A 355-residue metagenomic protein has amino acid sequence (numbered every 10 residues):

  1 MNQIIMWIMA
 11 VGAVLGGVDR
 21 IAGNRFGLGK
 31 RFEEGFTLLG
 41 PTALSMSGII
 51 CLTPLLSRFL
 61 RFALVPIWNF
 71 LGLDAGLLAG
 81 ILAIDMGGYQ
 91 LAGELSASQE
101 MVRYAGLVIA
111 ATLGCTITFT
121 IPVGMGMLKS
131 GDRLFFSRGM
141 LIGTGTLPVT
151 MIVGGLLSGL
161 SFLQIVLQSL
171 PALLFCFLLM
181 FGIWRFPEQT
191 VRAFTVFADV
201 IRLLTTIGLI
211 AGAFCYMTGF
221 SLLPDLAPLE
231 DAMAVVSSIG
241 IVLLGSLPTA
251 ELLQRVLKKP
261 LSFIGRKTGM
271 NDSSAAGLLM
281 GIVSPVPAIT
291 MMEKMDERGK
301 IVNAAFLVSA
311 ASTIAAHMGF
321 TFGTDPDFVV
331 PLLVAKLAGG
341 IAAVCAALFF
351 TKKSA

Functional and structural regions predicted by a protein language model:
M1-G48, Y104-L113, T118-G245, G319-F322 (+1 more regions): Signature of multi-pass transmembrane helix bundles
G23-L28, L60, L253-P260: Juxtamembrane/interfacial segments flanking transmembrane helices
K30-L38, V65-N69, K259-M270: Short amphipathic alpha-helical coupling elements at transmembrane boundaries
L52-F59, A92-Q99, L156-G159, M217-L222: Transmembrane alpha-helix boundary signature
T53, G88, T146, T150 (+7 more regions): Alpha-helical transmembrane segments of multipass membrane proteins
L55-D74: Interfacial/capping segments of alpha-helical transmembrane domains
L71-T146, N271-D325: Alpha-helical membrane segments and immediately flanking helix-loop junctions that form or couple to the substrate/ion
S221-S273, M280: Long, well-ordered mid-to-C-terminal structural blocks that present hydrophobic/aromatic surfaces
